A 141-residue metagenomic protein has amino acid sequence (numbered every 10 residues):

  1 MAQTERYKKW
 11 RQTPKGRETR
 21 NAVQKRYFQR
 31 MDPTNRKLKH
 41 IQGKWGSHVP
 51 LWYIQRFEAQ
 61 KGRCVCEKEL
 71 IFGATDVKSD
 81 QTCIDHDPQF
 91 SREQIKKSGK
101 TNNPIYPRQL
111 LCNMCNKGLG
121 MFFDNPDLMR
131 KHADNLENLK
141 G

Functional and structural regions predicted by a protein language model:
M1-C83, P88-Y106, L110-G141: Contiguous alpha-helical segments
